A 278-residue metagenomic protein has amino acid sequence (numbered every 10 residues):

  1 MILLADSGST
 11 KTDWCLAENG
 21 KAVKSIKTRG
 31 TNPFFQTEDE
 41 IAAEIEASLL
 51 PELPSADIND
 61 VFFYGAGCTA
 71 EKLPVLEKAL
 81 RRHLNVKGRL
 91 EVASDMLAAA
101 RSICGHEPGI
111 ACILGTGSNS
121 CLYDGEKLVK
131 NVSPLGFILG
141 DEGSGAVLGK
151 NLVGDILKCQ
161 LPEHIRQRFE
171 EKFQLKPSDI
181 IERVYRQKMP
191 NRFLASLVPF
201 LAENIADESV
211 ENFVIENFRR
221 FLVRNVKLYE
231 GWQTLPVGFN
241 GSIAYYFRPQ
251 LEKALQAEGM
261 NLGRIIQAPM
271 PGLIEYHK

Functional and structural regions predicted by a protein language model:
M1-D60, R82-H83, I103-I110, V153-K278: ATP-binding/phosphotransfer module of carbohydrate and carboxylate kinases, centering on a glycine-rich
T69-Q167: Phosphate-binding/catalytic loop of phosphoryl-transfer enzymes
